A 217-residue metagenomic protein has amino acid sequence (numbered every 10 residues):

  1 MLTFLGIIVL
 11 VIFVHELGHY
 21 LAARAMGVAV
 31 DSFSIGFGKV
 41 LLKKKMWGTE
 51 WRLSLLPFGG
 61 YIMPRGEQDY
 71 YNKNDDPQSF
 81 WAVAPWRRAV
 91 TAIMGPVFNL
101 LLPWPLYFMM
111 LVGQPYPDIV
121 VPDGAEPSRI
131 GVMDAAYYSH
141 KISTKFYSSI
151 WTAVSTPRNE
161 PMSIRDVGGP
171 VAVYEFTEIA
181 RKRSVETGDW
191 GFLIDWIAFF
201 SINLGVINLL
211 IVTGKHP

Functional and structural regions predicted by a protein language model:
M1-D75, F200-I202, I207-P217: Small-residue-rich helix-interface/hinge motifs
T3, F13-V14, A25, G60-Y71 (+1 more regions): Internal alpha-helical transmembrane segments
G6, L10-F13, P103, A135 (+1 more regions): N-terminal amphipathic alpha-helix initiation
Y20, L100, A153: Short alpha-helical functional segments enriched in proximate histidine and acidic residues
V30, L42, M110-L111, S184: A short hydrophobic/aromatic micro-motif that marks alpha-helical segments and, especially, helix-coil
D75-R87, L111-V206: Functional transmembrane alpha-helices
A92-P103, D195-L210: Pore domain of cation channels
